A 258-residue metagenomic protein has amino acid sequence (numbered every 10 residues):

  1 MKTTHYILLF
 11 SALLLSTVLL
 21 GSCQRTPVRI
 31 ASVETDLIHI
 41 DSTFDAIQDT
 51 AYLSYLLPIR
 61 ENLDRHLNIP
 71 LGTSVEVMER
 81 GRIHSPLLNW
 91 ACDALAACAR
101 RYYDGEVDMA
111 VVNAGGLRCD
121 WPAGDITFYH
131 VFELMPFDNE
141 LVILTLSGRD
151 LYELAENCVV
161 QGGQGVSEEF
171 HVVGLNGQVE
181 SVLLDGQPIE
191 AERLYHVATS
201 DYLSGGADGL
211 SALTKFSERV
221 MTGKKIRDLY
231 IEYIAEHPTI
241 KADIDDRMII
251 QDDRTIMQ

Functional and structural regions predicted by a protein language model:
K2, G81-S85, L144, V220: Hydrophobic alpha-helical scaffolding
K2-F10: Bacterial N-terminal signal peptides that target proteins for export
L19-S22: C-terminal motif of bacterial Sec signal peptides marking the signal peptidase cleavage site
R25-D41, A96-C98, D104-A110, A114-Q258: Feature captures C-terminal
T35-D120: Hard-cation-handling environments
